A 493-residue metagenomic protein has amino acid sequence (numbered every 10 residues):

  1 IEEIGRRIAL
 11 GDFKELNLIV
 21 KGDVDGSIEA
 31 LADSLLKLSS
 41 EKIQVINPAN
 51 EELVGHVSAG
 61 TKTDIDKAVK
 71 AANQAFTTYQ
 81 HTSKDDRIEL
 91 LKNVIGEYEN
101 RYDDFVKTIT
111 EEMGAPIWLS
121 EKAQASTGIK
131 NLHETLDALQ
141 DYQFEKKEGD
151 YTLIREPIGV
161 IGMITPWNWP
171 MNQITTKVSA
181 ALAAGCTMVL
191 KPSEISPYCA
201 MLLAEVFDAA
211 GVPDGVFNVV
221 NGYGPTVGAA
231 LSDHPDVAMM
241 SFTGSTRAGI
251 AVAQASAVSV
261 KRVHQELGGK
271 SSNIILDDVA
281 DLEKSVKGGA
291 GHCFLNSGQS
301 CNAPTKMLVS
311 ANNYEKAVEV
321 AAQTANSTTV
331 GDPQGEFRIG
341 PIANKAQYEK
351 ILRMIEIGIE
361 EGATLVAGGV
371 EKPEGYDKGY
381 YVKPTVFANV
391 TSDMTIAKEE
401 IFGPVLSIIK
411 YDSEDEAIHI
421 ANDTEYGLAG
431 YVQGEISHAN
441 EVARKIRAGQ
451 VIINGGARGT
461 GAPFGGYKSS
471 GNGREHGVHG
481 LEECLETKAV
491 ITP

Functional and structural regions predicted by a protein language model:
I1, V20-G22, E51, R87 (+7 more regions): Residue-level signature of catalytic and energy-coupling elements of molecular machines, predominantly ATP/GTP-dependent
I1-I43: C-terminal effector/interaction modules appended to NTPase cores
Q44-G149, A343: N-terminal Rossmann-like NAD(P)+-binding subdomain of aldehyde/semialdehyde dehydrogenases
N47-H56, V237, I274, Q323 (+5 more regions): Conserved C-terminal structural/oligomerization subdomain of aldehyde/semialdehyde dehydrogenase
V54-G60, A75-H81, G128, M163 (+6 more regions): Short, well-ordered beta-strand elements within core beta-sheets of diverse protein domains
F144-K284, E336, Y411: Rossmann-like NAD(P) dinucleotide-binding subdomain of oxidoreductase/dehydrogenase enzymes
T187-V189, L365, Q450: A short hydrophobic/small-residue beta-strand
R247-T391, I453: ALDH superfamily catalytic-core signature
